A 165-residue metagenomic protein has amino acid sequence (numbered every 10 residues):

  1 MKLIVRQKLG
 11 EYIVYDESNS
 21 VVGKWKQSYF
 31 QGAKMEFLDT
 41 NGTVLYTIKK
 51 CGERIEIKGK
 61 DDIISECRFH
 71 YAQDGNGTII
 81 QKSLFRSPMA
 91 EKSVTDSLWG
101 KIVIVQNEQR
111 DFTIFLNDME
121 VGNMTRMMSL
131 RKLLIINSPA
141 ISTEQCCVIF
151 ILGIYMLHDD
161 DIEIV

Functional and structural regions predicted by a protein language model:
M1-V165: Intrinsically disordered, low-complexity proline/glycine-rich segments
